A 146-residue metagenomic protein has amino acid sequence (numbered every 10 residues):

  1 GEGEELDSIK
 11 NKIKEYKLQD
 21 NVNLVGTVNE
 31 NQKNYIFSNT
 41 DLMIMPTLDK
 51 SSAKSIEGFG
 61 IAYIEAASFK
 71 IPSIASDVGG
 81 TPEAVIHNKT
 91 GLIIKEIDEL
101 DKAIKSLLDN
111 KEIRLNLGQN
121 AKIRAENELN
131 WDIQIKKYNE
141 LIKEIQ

Functional and structural regions predicted by a protein language model:
K10-N31, L42: Nucleotide-activated donor-binding/catalytic signature segment of Leloir-type glycosyltransferases, i.e., the conserved
L24, E30-K33, S52, T81 (+1 more regions): Acidic, amphipathic alpha-helical patches
S38-I56, I71: Acidic donor-binding loop of glycosyltransferase active sites
K54, A75-N88, L92-I94: Short acidic/histidine- and often glycine-rich active-site loop of Leloir-type glycosyltransferases that engages
Y63, A67-S68, P72-A75, V85: Short hydrophobic beta-strand element within catalytic cores of glycosyltransferases and related nucleotide-activated
I86-D98, S106-E112: Conserved acidic donor-binding segment of nucleotide-sugar-dependent glycosyltransferases
S106, I113-E128, Q134-E140: A short, well-ordered alpha-helix in the C-terminal region of glycosyltransferases
